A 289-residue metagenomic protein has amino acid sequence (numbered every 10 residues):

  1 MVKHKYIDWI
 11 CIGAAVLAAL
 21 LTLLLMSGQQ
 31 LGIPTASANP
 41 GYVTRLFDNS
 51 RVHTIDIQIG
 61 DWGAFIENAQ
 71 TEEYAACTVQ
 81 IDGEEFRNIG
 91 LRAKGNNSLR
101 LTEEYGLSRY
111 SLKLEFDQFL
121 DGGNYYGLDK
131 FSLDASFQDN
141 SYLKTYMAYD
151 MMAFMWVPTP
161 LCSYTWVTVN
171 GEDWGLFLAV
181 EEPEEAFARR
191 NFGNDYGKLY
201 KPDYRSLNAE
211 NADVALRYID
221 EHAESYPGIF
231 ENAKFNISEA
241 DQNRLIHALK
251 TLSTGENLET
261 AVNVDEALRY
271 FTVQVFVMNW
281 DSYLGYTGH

Functional and structural regions predicted by a protein language model:
M1-H289: Phosphate/dinucleotide-binding and metal-coordinating scaffold of catalytic cores in nucleotide-dependent enzymes
